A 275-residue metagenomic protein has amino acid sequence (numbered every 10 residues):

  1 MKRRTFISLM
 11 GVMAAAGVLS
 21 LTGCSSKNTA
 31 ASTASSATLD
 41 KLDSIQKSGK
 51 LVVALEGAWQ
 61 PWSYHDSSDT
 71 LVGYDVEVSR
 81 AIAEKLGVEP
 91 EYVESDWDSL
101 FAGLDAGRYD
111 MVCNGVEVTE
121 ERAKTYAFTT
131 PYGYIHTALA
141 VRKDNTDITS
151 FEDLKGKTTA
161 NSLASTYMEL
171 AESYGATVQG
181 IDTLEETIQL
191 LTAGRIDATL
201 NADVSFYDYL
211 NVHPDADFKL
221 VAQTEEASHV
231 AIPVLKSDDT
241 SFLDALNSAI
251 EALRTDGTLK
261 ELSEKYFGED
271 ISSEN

Functional and structural regions predicted by a protein language model:
M1-S48, I271-N275: Short, low-complexity disordered leader/linker segments with a strong preference for bacterial N-terminal type II
S26, A30-S36, K41, T166-D182 (+2 more regions): Ligand-binding clefts/hinges and TM-proximal coupling segments of bilobed small-molecule sensing domains
S32, R142-T158: Flexible hinge/capping segments at coil-to-helix
T33-G115: Extracytoplasmic small-molecule ligand-binding "clamshell" domains of the periplasmic binding protein/Venus flytrap
G49-L55, F151-L163: Short loop->beta-strand "edge-of-pocket" segments that line small-molecule binding or catalytic clefts across diverse
Y92-A102, T146, L163-S165, Q179-A193 (+1 more regions): Short helix-initiation/N-cap motifs at beta->coil->alpha
V116-K124, L170-S173, D197-A227: A ligand-binding cleft/hinge motif common to bilobed small-molecule-binding domains
A138-D147, S228-A249: A bilobed periplasmic-binding-protein/Venus flytrap-type ligand-binding module shared by bacterial periplasmic
